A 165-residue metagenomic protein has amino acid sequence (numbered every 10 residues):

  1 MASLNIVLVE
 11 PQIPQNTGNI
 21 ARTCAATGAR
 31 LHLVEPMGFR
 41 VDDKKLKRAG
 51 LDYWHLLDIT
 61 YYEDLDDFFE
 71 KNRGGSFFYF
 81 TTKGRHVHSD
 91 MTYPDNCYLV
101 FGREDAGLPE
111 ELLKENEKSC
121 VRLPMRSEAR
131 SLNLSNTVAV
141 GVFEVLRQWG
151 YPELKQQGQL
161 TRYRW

Functional and structural regions predicted by a protein language model:
M1-W165: Post-transcriptional modification and biogenesis factors for structured RNAs of the translation apparatus
